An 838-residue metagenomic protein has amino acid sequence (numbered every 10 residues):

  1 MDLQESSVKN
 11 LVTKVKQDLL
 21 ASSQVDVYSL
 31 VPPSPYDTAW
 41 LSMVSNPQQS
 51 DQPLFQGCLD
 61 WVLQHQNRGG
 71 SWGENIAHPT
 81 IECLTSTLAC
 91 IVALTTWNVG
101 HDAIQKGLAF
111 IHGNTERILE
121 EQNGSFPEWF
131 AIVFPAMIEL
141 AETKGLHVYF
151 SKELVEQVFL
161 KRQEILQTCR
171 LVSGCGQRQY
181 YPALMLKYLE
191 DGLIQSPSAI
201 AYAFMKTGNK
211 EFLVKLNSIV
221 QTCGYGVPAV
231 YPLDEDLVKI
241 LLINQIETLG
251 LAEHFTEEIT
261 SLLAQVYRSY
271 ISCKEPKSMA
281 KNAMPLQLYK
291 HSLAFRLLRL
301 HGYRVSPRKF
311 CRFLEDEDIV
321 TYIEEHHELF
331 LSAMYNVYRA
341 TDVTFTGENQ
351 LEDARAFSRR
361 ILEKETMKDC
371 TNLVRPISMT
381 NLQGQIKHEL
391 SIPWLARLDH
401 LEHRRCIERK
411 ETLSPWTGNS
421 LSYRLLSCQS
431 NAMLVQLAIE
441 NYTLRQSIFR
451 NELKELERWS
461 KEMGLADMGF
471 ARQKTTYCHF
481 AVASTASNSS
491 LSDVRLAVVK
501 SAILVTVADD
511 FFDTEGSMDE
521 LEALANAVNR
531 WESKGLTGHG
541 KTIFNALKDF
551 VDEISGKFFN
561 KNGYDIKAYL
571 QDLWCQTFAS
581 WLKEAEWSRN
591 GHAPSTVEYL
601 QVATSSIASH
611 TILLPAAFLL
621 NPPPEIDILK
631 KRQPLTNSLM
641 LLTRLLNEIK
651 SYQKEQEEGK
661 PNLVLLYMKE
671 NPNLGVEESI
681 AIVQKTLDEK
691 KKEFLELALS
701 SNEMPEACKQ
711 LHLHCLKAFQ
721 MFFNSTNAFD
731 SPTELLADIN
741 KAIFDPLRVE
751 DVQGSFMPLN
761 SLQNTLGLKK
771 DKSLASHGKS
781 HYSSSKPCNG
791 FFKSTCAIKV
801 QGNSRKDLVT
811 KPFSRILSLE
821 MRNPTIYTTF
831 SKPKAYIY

Functional and structural regions predicted by a protein language model:
M1-Y838: Terpene synthase/cyclase
